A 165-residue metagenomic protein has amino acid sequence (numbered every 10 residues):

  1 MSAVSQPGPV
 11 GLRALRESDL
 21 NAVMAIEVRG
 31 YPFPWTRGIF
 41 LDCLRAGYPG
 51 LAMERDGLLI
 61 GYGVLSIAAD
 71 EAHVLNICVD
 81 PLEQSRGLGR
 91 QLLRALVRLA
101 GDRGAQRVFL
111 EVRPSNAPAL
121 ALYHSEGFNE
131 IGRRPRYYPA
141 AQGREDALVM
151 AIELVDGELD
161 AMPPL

Functional and structural regions predicted by a protein language model:
A3-Q6, G11-R86, R90-R103, R136 (+1 more regions): Acetyl-CoA-dependent GNAT
V79, R113-P114: Short amphipathic helical patch at the helix-1/turn junction of helix-turn-helix
E83, N116, L122-E126, R144-L148 (+1 more regions): ABC family nucleotide-binding domain
L93, N116-A119, R136-A141: Short glycine/proline-centered loop/turn elements that form peptide/ligand docking sites
A100-E111, L122: Conserved GNAT acetyl-CoA-binding A-motif
E111, H124, N129-V149: Conserved catalytic-core motifs of GNAT/GCN5-like acyltransferases
